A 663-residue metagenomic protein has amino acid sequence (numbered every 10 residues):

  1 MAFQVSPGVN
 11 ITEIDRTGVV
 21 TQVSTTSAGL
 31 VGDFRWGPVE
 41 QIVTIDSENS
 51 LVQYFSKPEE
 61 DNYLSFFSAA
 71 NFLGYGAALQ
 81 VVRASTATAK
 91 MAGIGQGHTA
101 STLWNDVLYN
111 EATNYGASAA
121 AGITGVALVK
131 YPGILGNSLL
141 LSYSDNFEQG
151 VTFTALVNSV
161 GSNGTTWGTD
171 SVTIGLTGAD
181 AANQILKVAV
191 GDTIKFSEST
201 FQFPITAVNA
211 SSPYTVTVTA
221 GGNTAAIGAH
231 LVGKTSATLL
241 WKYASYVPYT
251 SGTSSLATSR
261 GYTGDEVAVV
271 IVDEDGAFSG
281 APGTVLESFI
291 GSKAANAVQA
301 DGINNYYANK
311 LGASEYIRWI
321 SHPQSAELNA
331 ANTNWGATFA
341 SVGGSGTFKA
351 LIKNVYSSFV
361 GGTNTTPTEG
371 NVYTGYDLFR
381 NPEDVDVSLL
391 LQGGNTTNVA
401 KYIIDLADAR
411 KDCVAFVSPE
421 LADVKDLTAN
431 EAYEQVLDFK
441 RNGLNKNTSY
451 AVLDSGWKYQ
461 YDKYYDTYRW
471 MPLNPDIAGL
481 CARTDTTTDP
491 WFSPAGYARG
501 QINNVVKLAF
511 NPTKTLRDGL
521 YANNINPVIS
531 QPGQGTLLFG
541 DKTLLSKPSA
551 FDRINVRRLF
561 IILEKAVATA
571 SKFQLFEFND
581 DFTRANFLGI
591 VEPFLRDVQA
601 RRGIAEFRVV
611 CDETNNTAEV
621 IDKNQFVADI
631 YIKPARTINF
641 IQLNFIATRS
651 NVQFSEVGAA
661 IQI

Functional and structural regions predicted by a protein language model:
M1-T102, N110, K130, T263-G264 (+3 more regions): Structured, hydrophobic secondary-structure cores that serve as assembly/anchoring elements
E59-T152, L186, T238-T263: Structured, mid-chain assembly/scaffold modules that mediate subunit interfaces within large macromolecular complexes
G116-L128, I134-I227: Autoprocessing Asn-cyclization modules and mimics
G125, D192, F203, V267-A268 (+2 more regions): Residue-level detector of short, conserved catalytic/binding motifs and their immediate flanks
Y143, V160, T206-V208, S245-A257 (+1 more regions): Short amphipathic beta-strand and strand-loop transition segments with alternating hydrophobic
G150-T152, S292-A300, R649-I663: Short, cationic low-complexity segments
A225-W241, A268, G362: Surface-exposed interaction regions enriched in Ser/Thr/Asp/Glu that occur as long low-complexity tracts or repetitive
P282-S325: E2/UBC-UEV (E2-variant) core
